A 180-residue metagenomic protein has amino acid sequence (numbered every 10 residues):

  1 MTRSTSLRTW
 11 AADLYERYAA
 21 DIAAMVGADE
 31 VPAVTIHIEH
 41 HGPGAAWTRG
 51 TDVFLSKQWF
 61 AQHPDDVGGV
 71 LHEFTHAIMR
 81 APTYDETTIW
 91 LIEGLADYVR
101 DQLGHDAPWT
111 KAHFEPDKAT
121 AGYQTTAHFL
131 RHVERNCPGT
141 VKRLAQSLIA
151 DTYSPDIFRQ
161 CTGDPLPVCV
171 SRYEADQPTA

Functional and structural regions predicted by a protein language model:
M1-T51: Auxiliary, metal-adjacent structural segments of Zn-dependent hydrolase domains
R3-L14, Q62-V67, T87-L91, K118-T125 (+1 more regions): Extracytoplasmic/periplasmic, Sec-exported soluble proteins
Y18, P82, E86-T126: Post-HExxH zinc-binding segment in Zn-dependent metallohydrolases
I22-I38, P82-T88, P108-H113, V141-S147: Surface-exposed patches in mature extracellular/periplasmic domains of secreted proteins
A45, G104-P108, T152-D156: Secretory-pathway/luminal and periplasmic proteins that interact with or process carbohydrate-rich
F54-V70, A81-T88: Short pre-active-site segment immediately N-terminal to the catalytic Zn-binding motif
G68-A81, E93-D97: Active-site recognition of the HExxH zinc-binding catalytic motif
T126-A127, V133-A180: Pan-zinc metallopeptidase signature
